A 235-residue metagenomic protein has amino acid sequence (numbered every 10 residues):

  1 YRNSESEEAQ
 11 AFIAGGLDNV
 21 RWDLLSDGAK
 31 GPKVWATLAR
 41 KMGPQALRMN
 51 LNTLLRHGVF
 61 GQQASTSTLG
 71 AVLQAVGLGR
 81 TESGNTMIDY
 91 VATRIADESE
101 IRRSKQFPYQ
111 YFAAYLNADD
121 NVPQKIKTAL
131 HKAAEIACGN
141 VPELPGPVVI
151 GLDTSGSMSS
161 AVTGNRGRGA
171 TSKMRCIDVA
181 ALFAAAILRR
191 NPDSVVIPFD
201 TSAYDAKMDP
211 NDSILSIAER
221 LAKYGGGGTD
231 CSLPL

Functional and structural regions predicted by a protein language model:
Y1-M174, R189-L235: Long lumenal/extracellular ectodomains of secretory and single-pass membrane proteins
A180: Active-site acidic carboxylates
